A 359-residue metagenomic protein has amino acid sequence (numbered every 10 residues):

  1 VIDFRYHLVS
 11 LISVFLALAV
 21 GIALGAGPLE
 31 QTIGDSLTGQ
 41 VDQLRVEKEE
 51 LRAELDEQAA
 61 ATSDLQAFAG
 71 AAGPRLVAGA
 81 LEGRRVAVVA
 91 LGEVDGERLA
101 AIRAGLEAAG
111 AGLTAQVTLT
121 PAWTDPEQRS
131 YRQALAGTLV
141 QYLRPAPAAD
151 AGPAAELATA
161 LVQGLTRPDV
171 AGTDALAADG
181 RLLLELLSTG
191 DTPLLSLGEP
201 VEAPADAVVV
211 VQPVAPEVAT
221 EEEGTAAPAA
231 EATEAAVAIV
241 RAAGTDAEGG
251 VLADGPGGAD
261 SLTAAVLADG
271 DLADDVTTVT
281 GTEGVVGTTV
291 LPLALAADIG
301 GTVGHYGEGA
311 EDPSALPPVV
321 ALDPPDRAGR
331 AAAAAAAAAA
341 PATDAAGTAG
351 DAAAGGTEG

Functional and structural regions predicted by a protein language model:
V1-V9, A17: N-terminal positive-inside, membrane-proximal cytosolic segments immediately preceding the first
A19-R45, R52: Transmembrane signal-anchor/signal-peptide helices with a preference for the extracytoplasmic
E47, R98, I102, L157 (+2 more regions): Stable alpha-helical elements in mature extracytoplasmic
S63-R85: Coiled-coil termination/hinge junctions
A78-V140: Domain-scale macromolecular recognition modules
P121-T225: A substrate-binding/cap region within the structured catalytic cores of diverse enzymes
A205-G359: Extracytoplasmic/luminal low-complexity segments enriched in Pro/Gly and acidic/polar residues that act as flexible
